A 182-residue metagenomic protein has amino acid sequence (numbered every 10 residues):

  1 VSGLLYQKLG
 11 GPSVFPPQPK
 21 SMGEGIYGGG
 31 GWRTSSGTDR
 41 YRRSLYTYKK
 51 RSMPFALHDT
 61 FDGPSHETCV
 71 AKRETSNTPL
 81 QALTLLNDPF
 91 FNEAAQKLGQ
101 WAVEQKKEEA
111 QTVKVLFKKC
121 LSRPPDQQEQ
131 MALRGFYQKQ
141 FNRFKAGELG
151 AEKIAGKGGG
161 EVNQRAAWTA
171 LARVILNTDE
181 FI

Functional and structural regions predicted by a protein language model:
V1-V115, G158-I182: An acidic, gly/pro-interrupted, aromatic-rich
V103-A172: C-terminal structured "cap/appendage" subdomains that terminate the fold
